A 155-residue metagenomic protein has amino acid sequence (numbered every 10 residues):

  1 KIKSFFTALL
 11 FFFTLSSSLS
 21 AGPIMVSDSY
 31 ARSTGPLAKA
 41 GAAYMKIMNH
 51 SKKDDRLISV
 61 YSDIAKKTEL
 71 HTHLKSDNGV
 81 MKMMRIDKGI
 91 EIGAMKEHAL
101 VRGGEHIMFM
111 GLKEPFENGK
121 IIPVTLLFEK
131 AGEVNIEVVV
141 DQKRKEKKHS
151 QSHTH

Functional and structural regions predicted by a protein language model:
K1-S4: Positively charged n-region of N-terminal signal peptides that target proteins for export
T7-S17: Bacterial N-terminal signal peptides
L19-A21: Boundary at the C-terminal end of the N-terminal hydrophobic targeting segment
P23-H155: Compact, glycine-rich, soluble single-domain proteins
